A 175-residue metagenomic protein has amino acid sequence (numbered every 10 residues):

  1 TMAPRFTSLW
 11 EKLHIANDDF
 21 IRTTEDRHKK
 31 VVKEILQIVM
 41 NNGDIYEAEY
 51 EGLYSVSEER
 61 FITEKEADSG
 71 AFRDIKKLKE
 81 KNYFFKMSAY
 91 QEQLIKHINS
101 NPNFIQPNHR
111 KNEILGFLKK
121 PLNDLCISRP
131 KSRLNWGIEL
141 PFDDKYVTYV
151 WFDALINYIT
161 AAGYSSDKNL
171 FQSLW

Functional and structural regions predicted by a protein language model:
T1-E47: N-terminal Rossmann-like or analogous alpha/beta NTP/dinucleotide-binding catalytic cores that position adenine
R27-V31, G70-A71, I75-W175: Structured secondary-structure scaffolds
R27-V31, Y54-E64: Short, well-ordered, mixed-charge alpha-helical segments that flank or form enzyme active sites
G43, E59, N135-G137: Glycine-centered flexibility sites
G43-E51, F61-K65: Short, flexible, mixed-charge glycine/proline-rich loop motifs that serve as phosphate/nucleic-acid-contacting
E51-L53, D124: Cys/His-enriched microdomains
S55-S57, D68-R73: Short cysteine-rich clusters marking metal-coordination/redox-active sites
